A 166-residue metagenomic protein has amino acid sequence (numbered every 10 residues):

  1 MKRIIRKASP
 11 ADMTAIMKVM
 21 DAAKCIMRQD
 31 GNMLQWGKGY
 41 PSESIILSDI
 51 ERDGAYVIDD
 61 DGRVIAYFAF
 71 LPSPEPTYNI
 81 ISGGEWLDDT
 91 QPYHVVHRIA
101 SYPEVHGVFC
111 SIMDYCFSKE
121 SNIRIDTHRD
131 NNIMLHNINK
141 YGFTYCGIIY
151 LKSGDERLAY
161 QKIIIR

Functional and structural regions predicted by a protein language model:
I4-K18: A short beta-loop-alpha structural element at the N-terminal edge of CoA-dependent acyl/N-acetyltransferase catalytic
C25-S44: Conserved GNAT-fold acetyl-CoA-binding loop/helix
D53-A69: Conserved beta-hairpin
A69-E104: Conserved acyl-donor/pantetheine-binding loop and adjacent beta-alpha core of acyl/acetyltransferases and related
S101-S118, H136-K140: Conserved acetyl-CoA-binding loop-helix of GNAT-fold acetyltransferases
K119-D130: Conserved GNAT acetyl-CoA-binding A-motif
D126, T144-L158: Conserved catalytic-core motifs of GNAT/GCN5-like acyltransferases
D130-G147: Conserved active-site alpha-helix within GNAT-family acetyltransferase domains
